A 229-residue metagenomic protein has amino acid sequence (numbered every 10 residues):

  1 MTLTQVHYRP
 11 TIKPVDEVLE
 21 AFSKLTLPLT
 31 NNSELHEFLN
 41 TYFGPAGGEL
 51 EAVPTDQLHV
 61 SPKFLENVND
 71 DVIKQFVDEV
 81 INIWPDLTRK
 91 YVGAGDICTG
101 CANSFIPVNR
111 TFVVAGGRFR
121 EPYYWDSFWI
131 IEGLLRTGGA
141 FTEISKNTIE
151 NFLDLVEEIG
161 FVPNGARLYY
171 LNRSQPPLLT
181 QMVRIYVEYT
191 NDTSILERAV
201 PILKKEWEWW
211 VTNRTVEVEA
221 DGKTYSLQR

Functional and structural regions predicted by a protein language model:
M1-R229: Acidic, mature catalytic/reactive cores of soluble proteins
